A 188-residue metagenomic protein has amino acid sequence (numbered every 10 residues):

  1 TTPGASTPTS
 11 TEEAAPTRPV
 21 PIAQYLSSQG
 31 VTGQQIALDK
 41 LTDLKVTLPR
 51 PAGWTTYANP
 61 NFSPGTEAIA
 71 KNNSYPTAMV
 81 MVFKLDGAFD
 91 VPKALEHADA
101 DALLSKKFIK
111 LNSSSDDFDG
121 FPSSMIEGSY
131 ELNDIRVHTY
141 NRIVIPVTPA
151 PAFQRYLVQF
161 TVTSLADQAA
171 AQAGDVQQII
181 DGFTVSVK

Functional and structural regions predicted by a protein language model:
T1-I36: N-terminal low-complexity, Pro/Thr-rich disordered segments that flank secretion/membrane-targeting signals
A37-K93: Secretory pathway targeting signatures of secreted, lumenal, and periplasmic proteins
P51, G65, P92-D99, A173-I180: Extracytoplasmic/secreted envelope proteins and their assembly/folding machinery, especially bacterial periplasmic
W54, Y156-K188: Surface-exposed amphipathic alpha-helical segments
Y57, A98-S105, I179-G182, S186: Structured segments of extracytoplasmic/periplasmic soluble domains in secreted or envelope-associated proteins
Y75-A78, F121-S123, R155-L157: Structural motif
L85-G87, Y130-N133, S164-Q168: Solvent-exposed loop/turn segments at secondary-structure junctions within structured extracellular/periplasmic domains
D99-P151: Signature of long, low-cysteine stretches enriched in small and polar/charged residues
